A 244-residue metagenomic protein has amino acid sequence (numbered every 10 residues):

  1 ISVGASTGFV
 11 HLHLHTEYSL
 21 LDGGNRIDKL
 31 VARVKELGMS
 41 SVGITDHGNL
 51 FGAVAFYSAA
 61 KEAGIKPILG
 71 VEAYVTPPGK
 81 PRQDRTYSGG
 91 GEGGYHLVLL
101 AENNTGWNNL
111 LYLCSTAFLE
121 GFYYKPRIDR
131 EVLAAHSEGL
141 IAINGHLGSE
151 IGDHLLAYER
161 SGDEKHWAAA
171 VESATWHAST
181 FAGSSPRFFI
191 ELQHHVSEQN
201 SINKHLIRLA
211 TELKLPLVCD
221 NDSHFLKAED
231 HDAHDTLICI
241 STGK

Functional and structural regions predicted by a protein language model:
I1-K244: Phosphodiester-processing cores and adjacent nucleic acid-binding clamps
